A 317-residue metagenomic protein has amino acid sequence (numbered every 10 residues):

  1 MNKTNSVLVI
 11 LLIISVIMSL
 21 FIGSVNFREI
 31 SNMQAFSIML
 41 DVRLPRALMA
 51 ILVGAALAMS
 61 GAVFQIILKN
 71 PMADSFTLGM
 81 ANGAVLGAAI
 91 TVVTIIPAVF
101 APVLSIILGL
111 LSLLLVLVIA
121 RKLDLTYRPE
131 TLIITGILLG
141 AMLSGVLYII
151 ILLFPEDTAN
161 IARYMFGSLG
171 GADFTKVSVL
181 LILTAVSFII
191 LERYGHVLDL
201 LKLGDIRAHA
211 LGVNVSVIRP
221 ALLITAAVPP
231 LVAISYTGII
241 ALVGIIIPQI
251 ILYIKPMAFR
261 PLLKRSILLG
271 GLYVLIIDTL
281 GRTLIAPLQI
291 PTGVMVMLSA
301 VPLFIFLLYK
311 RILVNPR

Functional and structural regions predicted by a protein language model:
M1-R317: Alpha-helical transmembrane segments in inner-membrane proteins
